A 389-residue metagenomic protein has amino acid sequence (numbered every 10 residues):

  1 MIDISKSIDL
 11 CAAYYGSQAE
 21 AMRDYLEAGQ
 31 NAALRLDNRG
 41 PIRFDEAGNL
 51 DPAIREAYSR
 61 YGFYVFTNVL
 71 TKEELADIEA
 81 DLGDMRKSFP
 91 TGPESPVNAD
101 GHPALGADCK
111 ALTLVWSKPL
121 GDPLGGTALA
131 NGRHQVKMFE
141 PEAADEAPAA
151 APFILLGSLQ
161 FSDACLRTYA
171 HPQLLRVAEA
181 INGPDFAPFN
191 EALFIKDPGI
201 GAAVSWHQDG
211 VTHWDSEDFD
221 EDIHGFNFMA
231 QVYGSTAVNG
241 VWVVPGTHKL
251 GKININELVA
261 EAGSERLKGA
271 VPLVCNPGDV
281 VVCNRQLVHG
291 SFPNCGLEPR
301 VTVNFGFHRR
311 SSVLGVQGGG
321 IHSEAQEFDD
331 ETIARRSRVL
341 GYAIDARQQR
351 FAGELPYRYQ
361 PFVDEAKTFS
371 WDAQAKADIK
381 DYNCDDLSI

Functional and structural regions predicted by a protein language model:
I2-F44, S88, P96, G121 (+3 more regions): Non-heme Fe(II)/2-oxoglutarate
I2-R60, T67-W206, T212: Non-heme Fe(II)-dependent double-stranded beta-helix
V65-T67, A187-N190, G240-V243, V282-C283: A structural signal for short, well-ordered beta-strand segments and their strand-loop junctions that often border
V136, Q208-V211, N256-G269, P299 (+1 more regions): Short, surface-exposed loop/helix-turn segments at secondary-structure junctions that function as lids/hinges flanking
N190-L193, F228-A230, V303-F307: A structural signal for short, well-ordered beta-strand segments
A192, D197, Q208-G210, A230-G234 (+1 more regions): Short, structured patches in soluble enzyme cores that scaffold and shape functional sites
S205-G225: Acidic, His- and aromatic-enriched active-site or binding-groove loops in soluble protein domains that engage sugars
D222-G225, A230-F292, S312: Double-stranded beta-helix
